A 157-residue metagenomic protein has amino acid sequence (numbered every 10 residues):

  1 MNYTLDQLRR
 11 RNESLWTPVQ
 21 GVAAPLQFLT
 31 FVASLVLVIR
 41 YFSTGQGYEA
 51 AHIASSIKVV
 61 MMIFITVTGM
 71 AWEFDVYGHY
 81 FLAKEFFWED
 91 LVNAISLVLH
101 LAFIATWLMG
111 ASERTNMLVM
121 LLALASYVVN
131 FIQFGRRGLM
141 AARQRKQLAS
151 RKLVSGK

Functional and structural regions predicted by a protein language model:
M1-Y3, F64: Short, charged cytosolic
T4-T17: Cytosolic juxtamembrane amphipathic/interface segments immediately preceding and feeding into a transmembrane helix
P18-F42, Y48-V76, E85-L139: Hydrophobic cores of alpha-helical transmembrane segments in multi-pass integral membrane proteins
A142-K157: Short, highly charged, low-complexity non-transmembrane loops/tails of multi-pass membrane proteins
